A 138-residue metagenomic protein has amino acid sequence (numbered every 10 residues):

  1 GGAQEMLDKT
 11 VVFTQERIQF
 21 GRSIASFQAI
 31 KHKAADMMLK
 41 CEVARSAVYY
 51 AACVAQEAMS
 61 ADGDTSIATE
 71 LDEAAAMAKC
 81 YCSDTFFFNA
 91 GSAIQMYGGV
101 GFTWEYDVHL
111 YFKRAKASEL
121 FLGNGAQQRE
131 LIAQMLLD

Functional and structural regions predicted by a protein language model:
G1-D138: Alpha-helical interface subdomain recognition
